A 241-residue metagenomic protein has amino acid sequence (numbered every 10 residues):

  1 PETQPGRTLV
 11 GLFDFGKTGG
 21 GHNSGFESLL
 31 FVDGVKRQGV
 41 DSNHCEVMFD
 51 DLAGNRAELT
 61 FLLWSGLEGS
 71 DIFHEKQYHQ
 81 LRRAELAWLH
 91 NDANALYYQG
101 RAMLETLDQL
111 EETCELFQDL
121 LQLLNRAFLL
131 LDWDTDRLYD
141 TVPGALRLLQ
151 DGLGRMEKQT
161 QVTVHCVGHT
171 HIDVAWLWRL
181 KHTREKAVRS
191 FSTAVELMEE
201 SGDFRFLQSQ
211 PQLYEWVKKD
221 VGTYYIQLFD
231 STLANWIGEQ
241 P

Functional and structural regions predicted by a protein language model:
P1-P241: Carbohydrate-active enzymes and regulators
